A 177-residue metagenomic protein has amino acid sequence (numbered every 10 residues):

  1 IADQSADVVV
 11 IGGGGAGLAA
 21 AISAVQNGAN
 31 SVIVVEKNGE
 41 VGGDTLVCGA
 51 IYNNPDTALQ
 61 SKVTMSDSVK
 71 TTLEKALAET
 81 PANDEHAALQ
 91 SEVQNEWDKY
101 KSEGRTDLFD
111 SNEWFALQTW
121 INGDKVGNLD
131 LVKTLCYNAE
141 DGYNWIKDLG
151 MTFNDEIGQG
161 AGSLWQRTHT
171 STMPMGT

Functional and structural regions predicted by a protein language model:
A2-A16, I33: Beta1/beta-strand and adjacent pyrophosphate-binding region of the FAD-binding site in flavoprotein oxidoreductases
A20-I22, Y143: Generic hydrophobic/aromatic pocket-lining and core-packing "Φ" positions
V25-V47: Glycine-rich FAD pyrophosphate-binding loop
G43-C48, A58, G158, W165: Short, solvent-exposed loop/turn and secondary-structure capping segments
V47-A82, D98, R105: N-terminal glycine-rich dinucleotide-binding loop that anchors FAD/FMN and/or NAD(P) in oxidoreductases
N53, P81-F109, D130, K147: Long, well-ordered, tryptophan-enriched scaffold segments
L108-T177: Conserved redox-cofactor binding core of oxidoreductases
